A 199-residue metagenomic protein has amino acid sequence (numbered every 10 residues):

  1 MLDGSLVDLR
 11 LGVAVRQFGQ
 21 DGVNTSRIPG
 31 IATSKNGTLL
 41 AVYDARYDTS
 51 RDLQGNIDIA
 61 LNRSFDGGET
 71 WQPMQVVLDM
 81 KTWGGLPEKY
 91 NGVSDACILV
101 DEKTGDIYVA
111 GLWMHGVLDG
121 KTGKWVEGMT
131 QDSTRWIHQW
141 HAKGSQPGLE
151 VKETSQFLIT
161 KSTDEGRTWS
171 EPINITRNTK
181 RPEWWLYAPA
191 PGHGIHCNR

Functional and structural regions predicted by a protein language model:
M1-R199: Asp-box/BNR beta-propeller blade signature and adjacent active/binding-site loops in extracellular glycan-interacting
